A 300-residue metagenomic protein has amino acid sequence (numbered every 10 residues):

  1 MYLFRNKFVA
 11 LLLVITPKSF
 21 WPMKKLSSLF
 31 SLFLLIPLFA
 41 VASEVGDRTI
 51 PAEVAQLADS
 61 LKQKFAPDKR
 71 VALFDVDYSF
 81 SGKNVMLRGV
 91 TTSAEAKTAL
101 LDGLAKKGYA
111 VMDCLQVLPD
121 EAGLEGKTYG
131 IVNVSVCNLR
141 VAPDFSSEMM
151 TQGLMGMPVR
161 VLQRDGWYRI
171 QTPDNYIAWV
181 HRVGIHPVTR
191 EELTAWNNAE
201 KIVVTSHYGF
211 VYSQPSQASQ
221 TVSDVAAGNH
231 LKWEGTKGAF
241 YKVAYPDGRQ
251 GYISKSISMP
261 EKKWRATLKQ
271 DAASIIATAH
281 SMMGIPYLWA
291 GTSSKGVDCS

Functional and structural regions predicted by a protein language model:
M1-V45: Bacterial Sec-dependent N-terminal signal peptides
D47, P51, A55, Q63-A72 (+2 more regions): N-terminal capping segments
V71-L101, W167, Y241: Short glycine/threonine-rich beta-strand-turn micro-motifs
D77-G82, L101-A105, M112, Q116-Y129 (+2 more regions): Beta-strand-rich, non-transmembrane domain signature
M86, K97, M150-R182, T221-K255: SH3/SH3-like beta-barrel superfamily modules
D102-A122, T172-V203, S216, T221 (+1 more regions): Boundary regions of SH3-family modules and the immediately adjacent low-complexity/disordered segments in eukaryotic
G126, G130-N133, N197-E200, T205: A short, polar/charged loop/turn motif at coil->beta-strand junctions and beta-hairpin connectors
V132-P158, V204-W233, Y287: Beta-loop motif signature
